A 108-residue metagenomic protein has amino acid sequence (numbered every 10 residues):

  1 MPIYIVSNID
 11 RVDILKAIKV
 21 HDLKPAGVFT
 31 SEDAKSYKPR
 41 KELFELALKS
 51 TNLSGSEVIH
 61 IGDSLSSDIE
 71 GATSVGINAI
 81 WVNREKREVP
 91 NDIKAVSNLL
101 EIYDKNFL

Functional and structural regions predicted by a protein language model:
P2-L108: Asp-based, Mg2+/Mn2+-dependent phosphohydrolase catalytic module
